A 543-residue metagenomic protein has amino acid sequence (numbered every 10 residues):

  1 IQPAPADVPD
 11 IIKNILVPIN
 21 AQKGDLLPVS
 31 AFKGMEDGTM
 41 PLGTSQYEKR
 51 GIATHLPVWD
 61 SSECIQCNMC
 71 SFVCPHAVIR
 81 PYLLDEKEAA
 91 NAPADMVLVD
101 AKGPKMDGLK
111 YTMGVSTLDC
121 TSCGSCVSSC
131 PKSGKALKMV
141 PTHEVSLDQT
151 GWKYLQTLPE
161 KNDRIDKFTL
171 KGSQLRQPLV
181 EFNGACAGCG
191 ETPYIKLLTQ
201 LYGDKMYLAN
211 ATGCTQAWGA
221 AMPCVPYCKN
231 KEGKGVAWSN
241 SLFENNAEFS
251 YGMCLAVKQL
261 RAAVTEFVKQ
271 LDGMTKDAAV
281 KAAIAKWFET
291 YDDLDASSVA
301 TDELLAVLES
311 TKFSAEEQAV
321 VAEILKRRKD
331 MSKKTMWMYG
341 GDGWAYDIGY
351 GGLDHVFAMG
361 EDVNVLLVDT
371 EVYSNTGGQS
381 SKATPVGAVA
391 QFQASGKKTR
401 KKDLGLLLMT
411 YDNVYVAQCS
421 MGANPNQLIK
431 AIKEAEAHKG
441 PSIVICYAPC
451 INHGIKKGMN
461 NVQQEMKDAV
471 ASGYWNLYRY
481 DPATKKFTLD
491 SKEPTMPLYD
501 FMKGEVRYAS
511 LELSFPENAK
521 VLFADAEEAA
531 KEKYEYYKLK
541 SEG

Functional and structural regions predicted by a protein language model:
I1-A4, P223-V236, L428-N518, D525 (+1 more regions): Glycine/aspartate-rich loop-and-adjacent alpha/beta segment that forms the canonical ThDP
I1-C120, V127-M336, A388, I451 (+5 more regions): Ferredoxin-type iron-sulfur electron-transfer modules and their immediate structural context
M69, S125, K196-Q200, A263-E266 (+5 more regions): Alpha-helical scaffold segments in soluble metabolic enzymes
P75, Y207-A211, L367, Q418 (+1 more regions): A structural signal for short, well-ordered beta-strand segments and their strand-loop junctions that often border
L84, T142, V368-E371, M421 (+1 more regions): Short, ordered loop/turn segments at secondary-structure junctions
W218-G219, E317-S442, I455-S472: Thiamine diphosphate
V521-A526, K531-G543: C-terminal, charge/polar-rich interaction regions
